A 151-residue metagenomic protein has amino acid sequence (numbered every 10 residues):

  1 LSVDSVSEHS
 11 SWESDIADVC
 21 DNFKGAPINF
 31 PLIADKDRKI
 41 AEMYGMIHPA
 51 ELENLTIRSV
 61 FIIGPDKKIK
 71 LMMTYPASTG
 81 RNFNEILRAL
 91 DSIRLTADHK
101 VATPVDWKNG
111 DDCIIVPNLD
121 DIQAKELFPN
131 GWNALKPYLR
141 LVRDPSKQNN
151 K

Functional and structural regions predicted by a protein language model:
L1-K151: Chalcogenol-based redox active-site neighborhoods
